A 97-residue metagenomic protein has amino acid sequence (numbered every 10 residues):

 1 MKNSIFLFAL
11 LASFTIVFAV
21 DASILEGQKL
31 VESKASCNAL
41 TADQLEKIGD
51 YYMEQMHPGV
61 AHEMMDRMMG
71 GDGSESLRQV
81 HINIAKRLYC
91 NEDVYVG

Functional and structural regions predicted by a protein language model:
M1-I5: Positively charged n-region of N-terminal signal peptides that target proteins for export
F6-A12: Hydrophobic helical h-region of N-terminal Sec-dependent signal peptides in bacterial secretory/periplasmic proteins
T15-A19: Sec/Tat signal peptide C-region and signal peptidase I cleavage site
D21-G27, A39-G97: Compact alpha-helical subdomains of small soluble proteins
V31: Non-catalytic ligand/cofactor/substrate-binding and regulatory segments of enzyme domains
